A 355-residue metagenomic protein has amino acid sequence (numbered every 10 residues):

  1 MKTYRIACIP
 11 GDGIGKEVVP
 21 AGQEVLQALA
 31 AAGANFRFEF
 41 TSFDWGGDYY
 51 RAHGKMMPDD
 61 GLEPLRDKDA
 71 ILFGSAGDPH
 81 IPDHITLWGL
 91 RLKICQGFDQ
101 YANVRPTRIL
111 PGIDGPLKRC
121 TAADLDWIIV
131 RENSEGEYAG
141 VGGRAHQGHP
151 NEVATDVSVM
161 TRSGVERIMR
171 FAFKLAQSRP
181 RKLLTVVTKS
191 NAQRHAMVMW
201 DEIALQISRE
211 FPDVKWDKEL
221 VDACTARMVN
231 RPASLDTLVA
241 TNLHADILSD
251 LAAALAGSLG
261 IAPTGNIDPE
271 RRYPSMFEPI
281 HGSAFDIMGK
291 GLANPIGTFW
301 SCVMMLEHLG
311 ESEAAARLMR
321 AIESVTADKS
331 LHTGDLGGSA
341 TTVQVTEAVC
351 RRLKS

Functional and structural regions predicted by a protein language model:
A7-E24, L29, G33, H149-V221: Glycine-rich phosphate/diphosphate-binding loop of Rossmann-like nucleotide-binding domains
D12-G15, D69, V130, A172 (+5 more regions): Buried hydrophobic positions in well-ordered alpha/beta secondary-structure cores of metabolic enzymes
G22, L26, A204, T298-L306 (+1 more regions): Buried hydrophobic packing segments
N35-D59, M228: N-terminal beta-loop-helix "entrance" segment that forms/cooperates in small-molecule cofactor or anionic ligand
G47-Y49, V104, R227-S330: Glycine-rich phosphate/nucleotide-binding loop
Y50-T155, L243: N-terminal glycine-rich phosphate/adenylate-binding segment common to multiple enzyme folds
G112, E219-A226: Short acidic loop-to-helix transition motifs that present clustered carboxylates
G140-V186, S190-R194, S312, R317 (+1 more regions): Glycine-rich phosphate/pyrophosphate-binding loop and the adjoining helix
